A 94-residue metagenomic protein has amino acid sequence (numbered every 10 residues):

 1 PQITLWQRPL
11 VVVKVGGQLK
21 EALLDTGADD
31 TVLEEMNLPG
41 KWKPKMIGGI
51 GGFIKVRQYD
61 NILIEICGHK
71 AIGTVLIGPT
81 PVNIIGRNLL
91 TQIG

Functional and structural regions predicted by a protein language model:
W6: Ligand-binding face of N-terminal immunoglobulin V-set domains in extracellular IgSF glycoproteins
K14-G94: Aspartic protease
